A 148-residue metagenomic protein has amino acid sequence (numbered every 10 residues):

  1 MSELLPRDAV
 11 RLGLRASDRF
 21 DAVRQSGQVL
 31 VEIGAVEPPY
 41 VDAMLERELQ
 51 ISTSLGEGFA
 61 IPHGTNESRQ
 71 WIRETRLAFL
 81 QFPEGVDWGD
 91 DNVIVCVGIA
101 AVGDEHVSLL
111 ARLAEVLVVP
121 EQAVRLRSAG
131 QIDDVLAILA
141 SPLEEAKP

Functional and structural regions predicted by a protein language model:
M1-P148: Cytosolic covalent-transfer regions centered on His/Cys nucleophiles that carry phosphoryl or persulfide groups
